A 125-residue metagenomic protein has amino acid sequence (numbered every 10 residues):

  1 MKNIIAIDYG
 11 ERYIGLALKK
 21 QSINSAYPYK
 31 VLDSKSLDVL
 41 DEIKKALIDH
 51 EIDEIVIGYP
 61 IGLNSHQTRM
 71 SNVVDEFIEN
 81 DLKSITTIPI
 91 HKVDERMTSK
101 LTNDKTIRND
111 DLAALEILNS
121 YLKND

Functional and structural regions predicted by a protein language model:
N3-I4, R12-D125: Phosphate- and other anionic-substrate recognition elements at nucleic-acid/protein interfaces
D8: Conserved catalytic-loop position in the HRD/HxD motif
